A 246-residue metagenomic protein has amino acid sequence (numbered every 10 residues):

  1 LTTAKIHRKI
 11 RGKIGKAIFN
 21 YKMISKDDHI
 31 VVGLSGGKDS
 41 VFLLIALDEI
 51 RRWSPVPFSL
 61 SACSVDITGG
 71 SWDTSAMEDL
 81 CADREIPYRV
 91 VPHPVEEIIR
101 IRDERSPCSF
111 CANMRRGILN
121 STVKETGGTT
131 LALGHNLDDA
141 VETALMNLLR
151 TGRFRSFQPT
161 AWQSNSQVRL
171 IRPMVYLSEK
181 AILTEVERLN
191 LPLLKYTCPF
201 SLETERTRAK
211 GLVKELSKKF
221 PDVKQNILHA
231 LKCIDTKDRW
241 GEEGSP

Functional and structural regions predicted by a protein language model:
L1-A144, R150-R153, K180-R188: ATP-dependent adenylation/nucleotidyltransferase module used to activate substrates
H7, A112, L202-E205, A209 (+2 more regions): Generic structural signal for well-ordered, non-membrane alpha-helical segments in soluble metabolic enzymes
G15, F19, D48, K214-S217 (+1 more regions): A short, amphipathic alpha-helical segment
S59-L60, D138-K218: Catalytic subdomain that performs nucleotidyl-dependent activation
I67-G69, V95-E97, A161, L177 (+2 more regions): Residue-level detector of flexible, active-site-proximal loop/helix-junction positions within diverse enzyme catalytic
E97, L133, T197-S201, V223: Short, surface-exposed helix-loop/turn micro-motifs enriched in polar/charged residues
A112-T126, T160-N165, V213, S217-K232: Short, basic, helix/turn surface patches
T204, D222-P246: A short, charged, Gly/Pro-tolerant segment at domain boundaries
